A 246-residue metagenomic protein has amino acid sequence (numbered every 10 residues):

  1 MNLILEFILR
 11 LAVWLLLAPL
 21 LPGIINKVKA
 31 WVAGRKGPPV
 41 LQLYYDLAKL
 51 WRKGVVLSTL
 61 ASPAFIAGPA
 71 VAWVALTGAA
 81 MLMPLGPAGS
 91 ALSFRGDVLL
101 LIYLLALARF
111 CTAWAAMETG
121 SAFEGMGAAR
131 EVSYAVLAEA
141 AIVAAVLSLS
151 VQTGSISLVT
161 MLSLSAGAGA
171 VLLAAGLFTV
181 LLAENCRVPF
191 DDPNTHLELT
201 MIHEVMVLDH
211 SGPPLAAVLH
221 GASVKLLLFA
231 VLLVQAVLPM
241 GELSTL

Functional and structural regions predicted by a protein language model:
M1-L246: Alpha-helical transmembrane segments of multi-pass membrane proteins predominantly involved in bioenergetics
